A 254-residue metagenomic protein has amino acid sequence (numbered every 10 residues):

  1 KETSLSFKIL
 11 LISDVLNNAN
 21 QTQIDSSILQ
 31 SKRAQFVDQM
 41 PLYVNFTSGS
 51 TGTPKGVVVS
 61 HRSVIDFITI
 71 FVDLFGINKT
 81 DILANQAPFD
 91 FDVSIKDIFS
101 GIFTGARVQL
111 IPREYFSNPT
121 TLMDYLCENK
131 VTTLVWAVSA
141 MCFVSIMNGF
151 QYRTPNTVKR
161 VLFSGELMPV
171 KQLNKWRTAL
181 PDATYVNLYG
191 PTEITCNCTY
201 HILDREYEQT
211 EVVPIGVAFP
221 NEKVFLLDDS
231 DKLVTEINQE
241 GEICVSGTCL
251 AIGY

Functional and structural regions predicted by a protein language model:
K1-A34, V64, T178, T184-N187 (+1 more regions): AMP-dependent adenylate-forming
I9, P41, H61, F89 (+12 more regions): Generic structural signal for small/hydrophobic residues in well-ordered secondary structure, especially within
S27-F46, I77-L83, F89, P220-E222: Conserved pre-ATP/AMP-binding loop-to-beta segment of ANL
R33, T120-M123, F150: Short hydrophobic/charged patches on amphipathic alpha-helices used for structural packing and interfaces
V44-V57: Conserved adenylation A10 loop of the ANL superfamily
K55-A84, D92-T133, R205: Conserved AMP-binding/adenylation subdomain of ANL enzymes
N78-K79, N85, I95, R153-T157 (+4 more regions): His-Asp-centered acyl/peptidyl-transfer active-site segments
F103-A106, V131-V135, M141, S145-P214 (+2 more regions): Gly/Ser/Thr-rich phosphate-binding loop
